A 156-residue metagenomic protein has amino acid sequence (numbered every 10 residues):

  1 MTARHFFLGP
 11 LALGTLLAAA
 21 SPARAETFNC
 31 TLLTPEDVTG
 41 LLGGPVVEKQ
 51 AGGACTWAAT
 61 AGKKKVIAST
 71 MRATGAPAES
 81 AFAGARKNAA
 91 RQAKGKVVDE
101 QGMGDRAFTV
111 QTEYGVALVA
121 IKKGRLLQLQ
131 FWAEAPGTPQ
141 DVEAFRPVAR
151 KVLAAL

Functional and structural regions predicted by a protein language model:
M1-H5: Positively charged n-region of N-terminal signal peptides that target proteins for export
G9-A18: Bacterial N-terminal signal peptides
S21-A25: Sec/Tat signal peptide C-region and signal peptidase I cleavage site
E26-F28, G40, E48, A93 (+3 more regions): Charge-dense, helix-prone N-terminal extensions
N29-G43: Amphipathic alpha-helical segments
L41-E113: Short, solvent-exposed recognition patches
K96-L156: A short, solvent-exposed beta-edge/loop patch
